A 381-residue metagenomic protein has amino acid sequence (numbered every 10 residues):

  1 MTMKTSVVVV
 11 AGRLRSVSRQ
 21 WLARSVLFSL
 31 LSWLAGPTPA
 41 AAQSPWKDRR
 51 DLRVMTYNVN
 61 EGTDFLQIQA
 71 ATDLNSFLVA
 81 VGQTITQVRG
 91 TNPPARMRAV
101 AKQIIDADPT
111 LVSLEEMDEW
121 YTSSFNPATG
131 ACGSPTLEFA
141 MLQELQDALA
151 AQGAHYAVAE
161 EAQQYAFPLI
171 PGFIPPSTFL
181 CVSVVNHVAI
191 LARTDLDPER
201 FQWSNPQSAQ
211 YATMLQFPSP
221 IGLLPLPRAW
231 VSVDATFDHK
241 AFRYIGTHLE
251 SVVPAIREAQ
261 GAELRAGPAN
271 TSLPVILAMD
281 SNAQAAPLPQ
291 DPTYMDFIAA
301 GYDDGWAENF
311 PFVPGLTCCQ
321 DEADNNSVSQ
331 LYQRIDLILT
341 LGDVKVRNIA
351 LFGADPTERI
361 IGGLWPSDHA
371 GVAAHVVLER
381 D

Functional and structural regions predicted by a protein language model:
M1-Q20: N-terminal secretory signal peptides that target proteins for export/translocation
R24-W33: Bacterial N-terminal signal peptides
S29, T38-A40: Cleavable N-terminal signal peptides
A40-P175, A262, L378-D381: N-terminal, active-site-proximal structural segment of metallo-dependent hydrolase catalytic domains
Q43, R200-S204, A255-E258, A266-I276 (+1 more regions): Metal-dependent phosphoester-hydrolase catalytic domains
R53-V59, R96, V100-N126, A131 (+8 more regions): Active-site beta-strand/loop signature of hydrolases that rely on acidic residues for catalysis
V59-T63, M117-Y121, Q163-F167, L196-D197 (+4 more regions): Solvent-exposed loop/turn segments at secondary-structure junctions within structured extracellular/periplasmic domains
L149-A150, A157-F242, V344-R347: A well-ordered secondary-structure block
